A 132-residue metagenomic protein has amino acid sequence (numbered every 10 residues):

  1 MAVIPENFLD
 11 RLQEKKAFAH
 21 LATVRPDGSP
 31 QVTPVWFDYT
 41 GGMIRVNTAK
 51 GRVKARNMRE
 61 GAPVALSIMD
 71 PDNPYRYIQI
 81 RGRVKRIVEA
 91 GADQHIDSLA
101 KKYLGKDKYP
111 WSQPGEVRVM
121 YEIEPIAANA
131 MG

Functional and structural regions predicted by a protein language model:
M1-F18: Extreme N-terminal tail/first-helix region
A2-V3, R76-G132: Charged, gly/pro-rich active-site loop segments
I4-F8, K54, H95: Hydrophobic alpha-helical segments typical of transmembrane helices and their membrane-interface/capping positions
R11-Q13, M58, L99, I123: A generic structural signal for nonpolar/aromatic side chains embedded in well-ordered alpha-helices
A17-K50, M58, V64-I68, Q79: Short beta-strand segments
D27-S29, D70-P74, Q113-G115: A short beta-turn/loop motif at secondary-structure boundaries
R52-K54, N73: Short, surface-exposed beta-strand-loop junctions and turns on beta-sheet-rich folds
A55-G61, Y77, G105: A short, polar/proline- and glycine-enriched secondary-structure boundary/capping micro-motif
